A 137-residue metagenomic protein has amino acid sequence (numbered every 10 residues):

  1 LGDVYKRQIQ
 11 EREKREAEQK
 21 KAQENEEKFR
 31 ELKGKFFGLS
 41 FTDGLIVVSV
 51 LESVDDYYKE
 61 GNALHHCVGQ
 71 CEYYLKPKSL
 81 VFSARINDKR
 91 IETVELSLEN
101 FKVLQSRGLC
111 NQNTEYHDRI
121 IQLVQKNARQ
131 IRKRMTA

Functional and structural regions predicted by a protein language model:
D3-A137: Catalytic-core elements of nucleic-acid end-processing and repair enzymes
